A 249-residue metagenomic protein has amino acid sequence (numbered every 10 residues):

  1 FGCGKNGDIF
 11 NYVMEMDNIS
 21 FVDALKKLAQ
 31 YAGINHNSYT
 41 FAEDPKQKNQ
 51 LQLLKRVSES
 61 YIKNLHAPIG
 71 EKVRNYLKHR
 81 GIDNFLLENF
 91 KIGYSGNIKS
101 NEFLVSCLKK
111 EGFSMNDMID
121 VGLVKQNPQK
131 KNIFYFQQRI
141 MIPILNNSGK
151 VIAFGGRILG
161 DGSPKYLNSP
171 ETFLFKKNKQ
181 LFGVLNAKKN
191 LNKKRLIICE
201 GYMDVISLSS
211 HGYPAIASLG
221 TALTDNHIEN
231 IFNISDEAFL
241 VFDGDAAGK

Functional and structural regions predicted by a protein language model:
F1, F10, L196-I198, S235-A247: Acidic beta-strand-to-loop metal/phosphate-binding motif
F1-N116, D120: Non-catalytic accessory segments of DNA primases and related replication-initiation nucleases
K5, S20, K179, L223 (+1 more regions): Short acidic-hydrophobic sequence patches enriched in Asp/Glu that either
V13, S218-T221, F242-G244: Short beta->alpha connector loops at strand-helix junctions that form conserved, small/polar/Pro-enriched
Q30, G93-S95, V124, T224-D225 (+1 more regions): Short secondary-structure capping/turn micro-motifs that flank functional sites
K63-L65, S95, R195-L196, S218 (+1 more regions): Residue-level marker of alpha-helix boundaries and capping positions
I98-A238: Phosphate-handling DNA/RNA-contact segment within nucleic-acid enzymes
M203, L223, D243-K249: Acidic, metal-coordinating catalytic cores used for nucleic-acid/nucleotide bond scission and strand-transfer chemistry
